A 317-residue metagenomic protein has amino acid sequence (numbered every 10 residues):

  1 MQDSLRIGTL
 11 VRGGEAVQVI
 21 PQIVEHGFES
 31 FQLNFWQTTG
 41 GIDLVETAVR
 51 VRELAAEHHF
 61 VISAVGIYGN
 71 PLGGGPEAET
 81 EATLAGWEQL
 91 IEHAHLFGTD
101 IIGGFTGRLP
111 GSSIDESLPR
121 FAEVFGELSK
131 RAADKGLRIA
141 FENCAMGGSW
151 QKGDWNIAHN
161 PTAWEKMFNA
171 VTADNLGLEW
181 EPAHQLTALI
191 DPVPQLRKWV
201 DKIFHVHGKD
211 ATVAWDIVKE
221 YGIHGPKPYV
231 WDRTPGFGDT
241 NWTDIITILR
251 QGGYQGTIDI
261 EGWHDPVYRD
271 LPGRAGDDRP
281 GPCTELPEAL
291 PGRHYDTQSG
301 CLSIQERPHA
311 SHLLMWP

Functional and structural regions predicted by a protein language model:
M1-G8, G13-G27, L84, G98 (+1 more regions): Histidine-acidic metal/acid-base catalytic patches
G13-E15, F35-Q37, Y68-P71, T106-P110 (+4 more regions): Active-site-proximal loop/turn and secondary-structure-junction residues that shape catalytic pockets, frequently
V17, E57, P76-G177, T187 (+5 more regions): Active-site acidic/histidine proton-transfer and metal-coordination neighborhood in alpha/beta enzyme cores
Q18-P21, L44-H58, E88-H95, A122-A133 (+2 more regions): Short amphipathic alpha-helices and their capping/turn segments at secondary-structure boundaries
Q22, H26-V45, G66-P71: N-terminal substrate-binding region of glycoside hydrolase catalytic domains
E29-S30, V61, D100, R138 (+1 more regions): Residue-level detector of anion-binding/catalytic polar loops
Q32, A64-G66, G103, A140 (+2 more regions): Conserved beta-strand positions in the central sheet of alpha/beta enzyme cores
Q32-A55, L109-S113: Glycine-rich, proline-tolerant flexible connector loops at the mouths of alpha/beta enzymes
